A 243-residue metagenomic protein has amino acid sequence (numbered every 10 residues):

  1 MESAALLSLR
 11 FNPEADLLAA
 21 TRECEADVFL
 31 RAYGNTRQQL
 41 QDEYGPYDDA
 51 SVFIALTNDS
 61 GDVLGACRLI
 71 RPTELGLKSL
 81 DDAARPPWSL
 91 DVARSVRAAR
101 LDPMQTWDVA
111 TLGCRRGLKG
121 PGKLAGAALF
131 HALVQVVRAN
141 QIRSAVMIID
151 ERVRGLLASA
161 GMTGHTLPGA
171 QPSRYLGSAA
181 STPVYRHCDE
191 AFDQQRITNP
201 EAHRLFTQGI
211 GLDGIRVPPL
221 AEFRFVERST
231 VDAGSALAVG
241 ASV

Functional and structural regions predicted by a protein language model:
M1-D42, D49-V63: Short amphipathic alpha-helix that is part of the acyltransferase structural core
A5, L9-D16, A125-F130, V134 (+1 more regions): C-terminal/domain-terminus segments
Q39-G45, G169-R174: Short, solvent-exposed loop/turn elements at beta->coil junctions and helix N-caps that rim active or binding pockets
N58-R94: Short, His- and charge-rich active-site/binding loops that engage polyanionic ligands
D82-Y185: Acyl-donor binding region in acyl/amide transferases
P121, Q194-I197, S242: Short conserved micro-motifs at the rims of enzyme active sites and ligand-binding pockets
G164-T230: Accessory, usually C-terminal, subdomains that scaffold auxiliary metal cofactors
F223-V243: Charge-patterned, long linear interaction tracts outside catalytic cores
